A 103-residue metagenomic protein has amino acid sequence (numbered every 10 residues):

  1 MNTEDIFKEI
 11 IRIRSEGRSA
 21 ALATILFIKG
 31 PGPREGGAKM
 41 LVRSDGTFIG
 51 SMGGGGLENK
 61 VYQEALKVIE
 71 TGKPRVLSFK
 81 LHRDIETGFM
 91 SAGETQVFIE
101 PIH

Functional and structural regions predicted by a protein language model:
M1-H103: Segments forming oxygen-rich coordination pockets for charged ligands
